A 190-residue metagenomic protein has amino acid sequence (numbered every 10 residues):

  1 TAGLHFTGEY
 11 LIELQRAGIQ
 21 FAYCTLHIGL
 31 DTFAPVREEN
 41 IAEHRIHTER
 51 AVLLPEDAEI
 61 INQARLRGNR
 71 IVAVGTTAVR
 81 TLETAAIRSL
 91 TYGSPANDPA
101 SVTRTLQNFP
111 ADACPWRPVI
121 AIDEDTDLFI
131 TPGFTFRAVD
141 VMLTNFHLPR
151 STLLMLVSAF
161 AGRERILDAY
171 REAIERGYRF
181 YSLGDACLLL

Functional and structural regions predicted by a protein language model:
A2-L190: Surface-exposed, charge/polar-rich loops and edge strands
